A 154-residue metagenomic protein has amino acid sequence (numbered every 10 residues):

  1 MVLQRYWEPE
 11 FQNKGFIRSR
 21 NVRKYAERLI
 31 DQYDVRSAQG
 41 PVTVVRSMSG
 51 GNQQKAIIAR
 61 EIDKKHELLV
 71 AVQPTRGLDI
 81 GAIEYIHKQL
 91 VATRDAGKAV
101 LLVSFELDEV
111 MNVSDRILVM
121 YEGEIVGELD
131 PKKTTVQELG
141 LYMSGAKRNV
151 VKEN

Functional and structural regions predicted by a protein language model:
M1-N154: Glycine-rich phosphate-binding loops of nucleotide-dependent enzymes
